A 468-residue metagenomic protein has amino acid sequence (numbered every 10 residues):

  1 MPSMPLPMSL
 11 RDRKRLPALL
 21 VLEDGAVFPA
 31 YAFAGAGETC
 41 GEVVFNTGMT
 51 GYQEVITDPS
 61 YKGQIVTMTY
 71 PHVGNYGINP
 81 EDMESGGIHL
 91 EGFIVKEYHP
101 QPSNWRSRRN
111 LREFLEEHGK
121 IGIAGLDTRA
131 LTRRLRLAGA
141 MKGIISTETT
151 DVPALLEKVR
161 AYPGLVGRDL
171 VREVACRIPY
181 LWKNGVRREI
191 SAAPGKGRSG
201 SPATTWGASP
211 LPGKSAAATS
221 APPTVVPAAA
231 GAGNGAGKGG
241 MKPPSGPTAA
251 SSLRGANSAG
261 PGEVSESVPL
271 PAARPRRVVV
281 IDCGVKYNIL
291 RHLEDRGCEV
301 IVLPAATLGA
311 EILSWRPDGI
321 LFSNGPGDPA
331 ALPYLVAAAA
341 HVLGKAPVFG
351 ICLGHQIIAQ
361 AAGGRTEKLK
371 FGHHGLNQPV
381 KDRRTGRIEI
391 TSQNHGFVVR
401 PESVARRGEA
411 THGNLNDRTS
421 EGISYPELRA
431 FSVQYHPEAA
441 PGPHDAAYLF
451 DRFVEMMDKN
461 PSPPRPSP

Functional and structural regions predicted by a protein language model:
P2-G207, K214, V225-A229, G237-K242 (+5 more regions): RNA-binding accessory domains that recognize and position tRNA/RNA substrates
A32-F33, Y70, F371, Q393 (+2 more regions): Short clusters of small/polar residues that mark proteolytic maturation junctions
I121, R277, P347-F349, R365 (+1 more regions): Proline-centered loop/turn at the N-terminus of a beta-strand
R277-I281, T391-S392, F431-Y435: Active-site-proximal beta-strand elements of phosphoester/diester hydrolases
S314, D318-G319, S323-P401, G442-M457: Cysteine-nucleophile active-site neighborhood
G386-L428: Catalytic beta-strand/loop cores that center a nucleophilic Ser/Cys/Thr and support acyl-enzyme chemistry
G422-D458: A glycine-centered loop/beta-turn motif at secondary-structure junctions
